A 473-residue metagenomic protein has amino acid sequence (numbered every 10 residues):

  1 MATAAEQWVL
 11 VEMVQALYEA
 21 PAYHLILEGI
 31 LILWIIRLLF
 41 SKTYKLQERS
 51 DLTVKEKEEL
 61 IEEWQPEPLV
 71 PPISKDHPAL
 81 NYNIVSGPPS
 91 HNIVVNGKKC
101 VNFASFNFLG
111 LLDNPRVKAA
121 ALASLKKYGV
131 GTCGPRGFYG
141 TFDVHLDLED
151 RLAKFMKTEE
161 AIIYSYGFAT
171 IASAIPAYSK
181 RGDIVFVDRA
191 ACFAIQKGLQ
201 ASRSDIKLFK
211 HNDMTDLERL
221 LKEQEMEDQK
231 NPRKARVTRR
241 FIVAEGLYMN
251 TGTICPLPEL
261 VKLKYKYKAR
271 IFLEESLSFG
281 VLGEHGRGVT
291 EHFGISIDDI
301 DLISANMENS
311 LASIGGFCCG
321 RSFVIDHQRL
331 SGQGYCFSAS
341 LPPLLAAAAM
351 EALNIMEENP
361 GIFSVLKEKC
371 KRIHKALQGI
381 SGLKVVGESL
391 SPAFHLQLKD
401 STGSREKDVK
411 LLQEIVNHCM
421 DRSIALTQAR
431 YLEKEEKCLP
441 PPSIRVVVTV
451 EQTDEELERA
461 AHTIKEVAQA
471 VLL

Functional and structural regions predicted by a protein language model:
A2-Q7, M13-H24, E28, L33 (+6 more regions): PLP-dependent enzyme catalytic core of the Aspartate aminotransferase-like
A4-A5, V9-V130, A269: N-terminal "arm"/small-domain region of PLP-dependent enzymes with the aminotransferase-like
I36, A119-G167: Conserved N-terminal alpha-helix of the aminotransferase class I/II PLP-enzyme fold
S74-D76, N81-I84, L111, I362-H374 (+4 more regions): Conserved PLP-binding catalytic core of the aspartate aminotransferase-like
N107, K207, H211-L273: Active-site phosphate-binding strand-loop segment of PLP-dependent enzymes
Y166, V187-R203: Substrate-binding/gating loop at the entrance of the active-site cleft, primarily in PLP-dependent aminotransferase-like
A174-F193: Conserved PLP-anchoring active-site segment centered on the Schiff-base-forming lysine
Y267-R270, L277, L282-L390, L396-T402: Active-site C-terminal subdomain of aminotransferase-like
